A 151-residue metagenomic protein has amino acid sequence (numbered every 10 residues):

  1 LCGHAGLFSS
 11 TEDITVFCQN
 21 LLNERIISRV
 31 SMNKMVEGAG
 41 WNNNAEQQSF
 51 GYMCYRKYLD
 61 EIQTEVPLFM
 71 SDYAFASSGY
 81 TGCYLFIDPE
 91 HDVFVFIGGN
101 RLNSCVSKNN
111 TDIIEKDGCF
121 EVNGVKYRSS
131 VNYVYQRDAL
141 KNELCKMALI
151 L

Functional and structural regions predicted by a protein language model:
L1-L151: Catalytic loop of the DD-peptidase/beta-lactamase superfamily, centered on the K-T-G motif and neighboring
